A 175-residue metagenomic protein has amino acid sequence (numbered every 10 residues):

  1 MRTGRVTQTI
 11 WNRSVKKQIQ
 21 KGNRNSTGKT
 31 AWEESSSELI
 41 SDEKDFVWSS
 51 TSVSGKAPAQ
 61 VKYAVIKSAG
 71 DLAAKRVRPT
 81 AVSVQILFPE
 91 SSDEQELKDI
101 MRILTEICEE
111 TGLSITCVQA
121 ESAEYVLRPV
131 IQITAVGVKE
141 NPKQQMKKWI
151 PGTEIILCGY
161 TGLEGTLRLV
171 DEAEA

Functional and structural regions predicted by a protein language model:
M1-A175: Helix-biased detector of long, well-ordered alpha-helical tracts
